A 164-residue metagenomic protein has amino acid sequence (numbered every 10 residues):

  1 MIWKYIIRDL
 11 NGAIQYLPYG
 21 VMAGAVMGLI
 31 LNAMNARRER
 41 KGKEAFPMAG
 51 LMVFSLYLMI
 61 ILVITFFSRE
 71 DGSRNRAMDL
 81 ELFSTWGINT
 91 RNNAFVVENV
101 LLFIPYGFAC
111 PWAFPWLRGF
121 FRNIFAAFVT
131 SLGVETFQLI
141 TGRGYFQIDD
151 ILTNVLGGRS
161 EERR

Functional and structural regions predicted by a protein language model:
M1-G142, I148, E162-R164: Bulky hydrophobic segments
F146, D150, N154: Active-site metal-coordination segments of metallo-dependent hydrolases
